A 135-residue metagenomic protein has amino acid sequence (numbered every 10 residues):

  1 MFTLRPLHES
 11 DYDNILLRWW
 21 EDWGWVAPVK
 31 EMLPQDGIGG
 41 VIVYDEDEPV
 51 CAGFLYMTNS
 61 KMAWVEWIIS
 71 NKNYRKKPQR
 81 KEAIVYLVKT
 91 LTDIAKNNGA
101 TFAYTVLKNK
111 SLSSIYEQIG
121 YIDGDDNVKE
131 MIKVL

Functional and structural regions predicted by a protein language model:
M1-V29: Short amphipathic alpha-helix that is part of the acyltransferase structural core
I42, D47-M57, W64-E66: Conserved beta-strand in the GNAT
K61-Q79, K129: Conserved acetyl-CoA binding element of GNAT-fold acetyltransferases
K77-D93: Conserved acetyl-CoA-binding loop-helix of GNAT-fold acetyltransferases
A103-S114: Conserved beta-strand-loop-alpha-helix junction that forms the acyl-donor binding cleft
V106, I122-L135: Conserved catalytic-core motifs of GNAT/GCN5-like acyltransferases
I115-Y121: Conserved active-site tyrosine of GNAT-family acetyltransferases
